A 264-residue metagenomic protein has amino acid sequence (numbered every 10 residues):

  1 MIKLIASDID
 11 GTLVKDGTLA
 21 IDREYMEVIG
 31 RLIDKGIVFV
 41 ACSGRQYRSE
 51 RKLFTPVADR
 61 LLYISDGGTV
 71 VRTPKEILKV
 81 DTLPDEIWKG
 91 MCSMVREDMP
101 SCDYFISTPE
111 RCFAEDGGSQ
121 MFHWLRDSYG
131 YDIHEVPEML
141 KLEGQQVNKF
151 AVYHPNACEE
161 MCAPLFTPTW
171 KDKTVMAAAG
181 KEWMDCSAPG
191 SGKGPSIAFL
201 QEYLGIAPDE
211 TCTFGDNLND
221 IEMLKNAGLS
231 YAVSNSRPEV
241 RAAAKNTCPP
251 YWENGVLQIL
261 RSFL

Functional and structural regions predicted by a protein language model:
M1-L4, D22, D185-L264: Mg2+-dependent phosphoryl-transfer enzymes with acidic/Ser/Thr/Gly-rich catalytic loops
K3-T18: Asp-based phosphoryl-transfer active-site loop
A20-F122: Active-site phosphate-binding/coordination module
G36-V40, D59-L61, N148-K149, D209-T211 (+1 more regions): Short active-site oxyanion
E50-F54, C162, F166, L224 (+2 more regions): Hydrophobic packing residues within well-ordered alpha-helices of enzyme cores
P56-D59, G67, T169-D172, N226-A227 (+1 more regions): Short, structured coil segments at secondary-structure junctions
R60-D66, D81, R126, S230-N235 (+1 more regions): Short hydrophobic/aromatic-enriched beta-strand-loop microsegments
M94, S101-F214, I221-E222, N235: Conserved acidic, metal-coordinating active-site core of Asp-based, Mg2+-dependent phosphoryl-transfer enzymes
